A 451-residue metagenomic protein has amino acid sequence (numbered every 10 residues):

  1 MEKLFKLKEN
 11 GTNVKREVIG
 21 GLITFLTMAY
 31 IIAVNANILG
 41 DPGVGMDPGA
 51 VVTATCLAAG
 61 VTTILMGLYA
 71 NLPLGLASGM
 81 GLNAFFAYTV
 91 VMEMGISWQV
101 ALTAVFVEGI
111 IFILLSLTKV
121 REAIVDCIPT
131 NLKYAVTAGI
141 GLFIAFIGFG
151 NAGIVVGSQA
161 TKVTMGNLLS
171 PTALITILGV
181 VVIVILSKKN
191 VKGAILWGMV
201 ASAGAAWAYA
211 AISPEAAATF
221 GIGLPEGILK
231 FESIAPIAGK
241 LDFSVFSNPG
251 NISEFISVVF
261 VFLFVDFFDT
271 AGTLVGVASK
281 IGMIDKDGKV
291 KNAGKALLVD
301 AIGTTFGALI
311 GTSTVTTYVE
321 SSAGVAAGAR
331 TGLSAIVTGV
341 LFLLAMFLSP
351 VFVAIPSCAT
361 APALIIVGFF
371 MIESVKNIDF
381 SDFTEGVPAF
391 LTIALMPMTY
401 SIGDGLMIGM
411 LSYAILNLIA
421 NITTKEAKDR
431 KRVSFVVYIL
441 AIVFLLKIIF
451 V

Functional and structural regions predicted by a protein language model:
M1-V51, T164-M165, M199-G294, F450: Helix-loop-helix hairpins and the membrane-proximal interhelical loops of multi-pass alpha-helical transport proteins
E2-N35, A58, G79-Y88, M92-I140 (+1 more regions): Helix-loop-helix junctions within the multi-pass membrane cores of secondary transporters/permeases
L26-Y30, Y69-G79, F112-L115, N190-V191 (+4 more regions): Short helix-coil transition sites and intra-membrane helix breaks within transmembrane domains of multi-pass
A36, G40, G67, N71-G75 (+7 more regions): Transmembrane helix-loop junctions in multipass membrane proteins, especially transporters and channels
V44, P48-G49, L74, W98 (+1 more regions): Membrane-helix interface/capping residues of multi-pass secondary transporters
V44-I64: Loop-to-helix transition at the N-terminal end of transmembrane alpha-helices
T62-G75, I185-S187, V261-D269, D300-I310 (+3 more regions): Transmembrane alpha-helix interface/packing and boundary motifs in multi-pass membrane proteins, characterized by
M94-A205, I336-V451: Membrane-embedded alpha-helical modules
